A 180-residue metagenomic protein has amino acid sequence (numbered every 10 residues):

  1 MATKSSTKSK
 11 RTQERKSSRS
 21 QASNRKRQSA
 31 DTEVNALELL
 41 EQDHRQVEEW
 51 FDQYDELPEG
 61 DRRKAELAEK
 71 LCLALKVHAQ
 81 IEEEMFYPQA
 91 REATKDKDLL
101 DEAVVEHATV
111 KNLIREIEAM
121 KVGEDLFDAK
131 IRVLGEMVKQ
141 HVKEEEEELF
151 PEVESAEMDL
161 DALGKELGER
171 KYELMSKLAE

Functional and structural regions predicted by a protein language model:
M1-E180: Small-residue-biased structural context
